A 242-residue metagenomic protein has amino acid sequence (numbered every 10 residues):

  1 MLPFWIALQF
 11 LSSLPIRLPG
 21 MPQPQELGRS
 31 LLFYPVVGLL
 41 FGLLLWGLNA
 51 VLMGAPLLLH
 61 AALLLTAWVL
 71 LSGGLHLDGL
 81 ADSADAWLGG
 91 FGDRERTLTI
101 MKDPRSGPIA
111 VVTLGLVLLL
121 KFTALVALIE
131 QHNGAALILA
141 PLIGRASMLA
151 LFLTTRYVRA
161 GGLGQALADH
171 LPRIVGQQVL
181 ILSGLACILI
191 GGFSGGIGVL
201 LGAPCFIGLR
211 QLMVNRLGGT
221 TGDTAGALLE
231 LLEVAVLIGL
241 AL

Functional and structural regions predicted by a protein language model:
M1-G73, G89-R96, D103-L242: Hydrophobic alpha-helical transmembrane segments
